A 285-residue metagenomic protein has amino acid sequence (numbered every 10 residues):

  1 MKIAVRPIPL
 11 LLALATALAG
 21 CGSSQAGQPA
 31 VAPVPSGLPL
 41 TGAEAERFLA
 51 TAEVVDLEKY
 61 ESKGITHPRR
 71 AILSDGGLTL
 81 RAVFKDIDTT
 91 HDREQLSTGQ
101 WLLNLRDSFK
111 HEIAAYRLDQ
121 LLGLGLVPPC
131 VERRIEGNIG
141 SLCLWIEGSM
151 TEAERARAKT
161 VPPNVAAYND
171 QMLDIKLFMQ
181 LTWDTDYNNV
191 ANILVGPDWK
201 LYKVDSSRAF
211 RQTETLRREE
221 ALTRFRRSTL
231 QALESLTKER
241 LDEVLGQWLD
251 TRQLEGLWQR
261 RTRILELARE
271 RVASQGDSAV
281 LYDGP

Functional and structural regions predicted by a protein language model:
M1-L11: Bacterial N-terminal signal peptides that target proteins for export
L18-G20: C-terminal motif of bacterial Sec signal peptides marking the signal peptidase cleavage site
G22-S24: Bacterial signal peptide processing site
P29-S62: N-terminal module-boundary/linker segments of secreted carbohydrate-active enzymes
E58-P162, D184: Conserved ATP-binding subdomain of kinase catalytic cores across diverse folds
A114-L124, E136-G137, A156-L216: Conserved kinase catalytic-core segment
E136-T182, R224, S235-E243, Q247 (+1 more regions): ATP-dependent phospho-/nucleotidyl transfer catalytic cores
V195-P285: C-terminal catalytic region of ATP-dependent kinase domains
